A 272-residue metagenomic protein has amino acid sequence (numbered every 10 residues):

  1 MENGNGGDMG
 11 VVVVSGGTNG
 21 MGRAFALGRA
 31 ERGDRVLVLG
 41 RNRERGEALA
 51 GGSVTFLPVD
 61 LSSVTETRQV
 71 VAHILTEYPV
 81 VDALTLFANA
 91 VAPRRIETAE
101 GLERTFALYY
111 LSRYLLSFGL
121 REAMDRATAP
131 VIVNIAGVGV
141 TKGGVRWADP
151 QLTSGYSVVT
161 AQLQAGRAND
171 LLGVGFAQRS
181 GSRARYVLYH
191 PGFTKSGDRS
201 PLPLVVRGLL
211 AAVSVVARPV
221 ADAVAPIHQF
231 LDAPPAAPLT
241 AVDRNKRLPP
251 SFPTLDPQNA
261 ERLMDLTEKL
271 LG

Functional and structural regions predicted by a protein language model:
S15, P79-N89, V133-A136, V187: Rossmann-fold scaffold of SDR-type NAD(P)-dependent oxidoreductases
T18-N19: Conserved glycine-rich cofactor-binding loop
R29: Aromatic pocket-lining residues of Rossmann-like dinucleotide-binding sites
R32-A48: Conserved glycine-rich Rossmann-like NAD(P)H-binding loop of the short-chain dehydrogenase/reductase
G51-E66: Rossmann-fold cofactor-recognition segment
P93-E97, E103-F106, D125-R183, H190-L210: Catalytic loop of short-chain dehydrogenase/reductase
A168, G181-Y186, G208-K269: C-terminal helical subdomain
